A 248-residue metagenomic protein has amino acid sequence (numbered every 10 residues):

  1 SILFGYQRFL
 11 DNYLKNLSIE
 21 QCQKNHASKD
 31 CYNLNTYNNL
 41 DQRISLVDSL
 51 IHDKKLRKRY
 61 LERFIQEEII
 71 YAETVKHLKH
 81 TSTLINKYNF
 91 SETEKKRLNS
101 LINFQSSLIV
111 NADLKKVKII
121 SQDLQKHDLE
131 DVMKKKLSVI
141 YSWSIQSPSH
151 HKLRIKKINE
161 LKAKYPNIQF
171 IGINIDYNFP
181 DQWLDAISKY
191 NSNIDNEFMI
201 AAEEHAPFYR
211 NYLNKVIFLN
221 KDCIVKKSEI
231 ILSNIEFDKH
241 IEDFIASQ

Functional and structural regions predicted by a protein language model:
S1-L124: Oxidative protein folding and maturation machinery
L10, C22, Q42, L184-K221: Short, internal strand/loop/helix patches that form the active-site neighborhood or redox-interaction surface
I69-A72, I145-S149, Y177-N178: Short acidic, S/G/P-rich loop/turn micro-motifs used as interaction or catalytic elements
H127-I158, Q169: Short active-site neighborhood of thiol/selenol oxidoreductases, capturing the structured segment around
K134-S138, Y165-Q169, S192-D195, K221: Loop/turn elements at helix/coil->beta-strand transitions in domains of secreted/extracellular proteins
S149-K189, A201-A206: Structural microenvironment flanking redox-active thiols in thiol-disulfide oxidoreductases
F218-Q248: Thiol-/selenol-based redox modules, centered on thioredoxin-like and closely related oxidoreductase domains
